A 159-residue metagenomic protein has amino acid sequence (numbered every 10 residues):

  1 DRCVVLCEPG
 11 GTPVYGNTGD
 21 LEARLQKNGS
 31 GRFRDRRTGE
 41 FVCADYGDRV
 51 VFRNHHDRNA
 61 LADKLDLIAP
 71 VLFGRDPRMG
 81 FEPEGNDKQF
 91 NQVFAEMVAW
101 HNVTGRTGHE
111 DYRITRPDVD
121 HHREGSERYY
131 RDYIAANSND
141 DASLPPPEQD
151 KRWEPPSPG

Functional and structural regions predicted by a protein language model:
D1-G159: Extended intrinsically disordered terminal tails
